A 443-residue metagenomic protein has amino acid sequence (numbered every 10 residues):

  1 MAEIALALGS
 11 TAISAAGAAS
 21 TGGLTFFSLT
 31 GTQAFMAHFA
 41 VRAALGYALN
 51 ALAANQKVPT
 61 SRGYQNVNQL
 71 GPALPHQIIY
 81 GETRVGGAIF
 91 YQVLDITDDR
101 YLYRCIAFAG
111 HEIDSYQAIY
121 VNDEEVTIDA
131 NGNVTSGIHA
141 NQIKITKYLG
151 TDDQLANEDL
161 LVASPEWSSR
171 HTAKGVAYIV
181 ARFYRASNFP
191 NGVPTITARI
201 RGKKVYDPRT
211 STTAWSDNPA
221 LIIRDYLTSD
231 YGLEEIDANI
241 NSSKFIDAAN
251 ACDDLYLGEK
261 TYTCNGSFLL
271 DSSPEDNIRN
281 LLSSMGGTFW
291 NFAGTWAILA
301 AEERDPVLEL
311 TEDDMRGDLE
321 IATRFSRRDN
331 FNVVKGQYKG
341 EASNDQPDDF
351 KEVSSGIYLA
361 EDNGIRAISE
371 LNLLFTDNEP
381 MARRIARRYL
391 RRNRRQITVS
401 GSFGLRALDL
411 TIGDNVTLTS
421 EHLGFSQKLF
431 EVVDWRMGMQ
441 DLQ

Functional and structural regions predicted by a protein language model:
A2-A12, A18, L24-S283, F292 (+2 more regions): Polar, S/T/G-rich
V58-Y101, A107, N265-S267, L299-A367: Surface-exposed, non-catalytic interaction/assembly patches
I113, D409-L410: Short, well-ordered loop/turn sites that connect or cap secondary structure elements
A118, G286-W290, T295-A297, K335 (+2 more regions): Beta-sheet entry/capping signal
E125-A130, D305-L308, D345-P347, S426-Q427: Surface-exposed loop/edge segments in extracytoplasmic proteins
G232, A238-N239, K335-G404: Charged, gly/pro-rich, cysteine-poor intrinsically disordered low-complexity regions
R316-G317, I412-Q443: Acidic, low-complexity/disordered segments
